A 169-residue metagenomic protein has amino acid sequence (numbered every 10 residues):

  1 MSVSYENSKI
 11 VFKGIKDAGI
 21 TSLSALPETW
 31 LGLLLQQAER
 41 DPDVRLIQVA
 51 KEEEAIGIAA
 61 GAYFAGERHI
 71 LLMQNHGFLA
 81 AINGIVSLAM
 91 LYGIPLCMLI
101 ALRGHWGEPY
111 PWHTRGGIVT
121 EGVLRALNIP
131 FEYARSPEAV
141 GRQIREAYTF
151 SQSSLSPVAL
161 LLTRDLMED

Functional and structural regions predicted by a protein language model:
M1-D169: Thiamine diphosphate
